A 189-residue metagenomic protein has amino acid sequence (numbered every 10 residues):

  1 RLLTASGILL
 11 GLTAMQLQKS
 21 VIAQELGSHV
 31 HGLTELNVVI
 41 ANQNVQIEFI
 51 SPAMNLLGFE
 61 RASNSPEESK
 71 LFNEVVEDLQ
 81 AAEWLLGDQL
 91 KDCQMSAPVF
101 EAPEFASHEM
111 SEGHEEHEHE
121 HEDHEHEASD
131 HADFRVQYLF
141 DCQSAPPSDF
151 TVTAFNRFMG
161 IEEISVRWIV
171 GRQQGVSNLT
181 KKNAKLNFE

Functional and structural regions predicted by a protein language model:
R1-G7: Bacterial N-terminal signal peptides that target proteins for export
G7, A14, G27-H29: Extreme N-terminal export signal peptides that direct proteins to the secretory pathway
L12-S20: C-terminal segment of classical bacterial N-terminal signal peptides
Q24-E189: N-terminal soluble domains immediately following signal/targeting peptides that reside in extracytoplasmic
